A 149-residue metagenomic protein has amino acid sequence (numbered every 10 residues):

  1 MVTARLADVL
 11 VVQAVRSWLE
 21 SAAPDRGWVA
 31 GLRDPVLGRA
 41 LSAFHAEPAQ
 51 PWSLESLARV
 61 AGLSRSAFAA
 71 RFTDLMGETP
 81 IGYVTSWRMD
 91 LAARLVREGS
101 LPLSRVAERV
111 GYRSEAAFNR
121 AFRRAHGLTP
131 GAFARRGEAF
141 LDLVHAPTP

Functional and structural regions predicted by a protein language model:
M1-A43: An amphipathic alpha-helical interaction segment
V9, Q13-L19, S42-A46, Q50-D90 (+2 more regions): Basic/polar phosphate-binding segments, predominantly the helix-turn-helix DNA-binding elements of transcriptional
L63, G99-L101: A short, glycine-centered helix-capping/turn motif at helix boundaries that positions DNA-contacting or catalytic
A92, R105, F140-L141: Juxtamembrane/interface motifs at transmembrane-helix termini
L141-P149: Intrinsically disordered, low-complexity acidic/proline-/asparagine-rich linker or regulatory tail/stalk regions
